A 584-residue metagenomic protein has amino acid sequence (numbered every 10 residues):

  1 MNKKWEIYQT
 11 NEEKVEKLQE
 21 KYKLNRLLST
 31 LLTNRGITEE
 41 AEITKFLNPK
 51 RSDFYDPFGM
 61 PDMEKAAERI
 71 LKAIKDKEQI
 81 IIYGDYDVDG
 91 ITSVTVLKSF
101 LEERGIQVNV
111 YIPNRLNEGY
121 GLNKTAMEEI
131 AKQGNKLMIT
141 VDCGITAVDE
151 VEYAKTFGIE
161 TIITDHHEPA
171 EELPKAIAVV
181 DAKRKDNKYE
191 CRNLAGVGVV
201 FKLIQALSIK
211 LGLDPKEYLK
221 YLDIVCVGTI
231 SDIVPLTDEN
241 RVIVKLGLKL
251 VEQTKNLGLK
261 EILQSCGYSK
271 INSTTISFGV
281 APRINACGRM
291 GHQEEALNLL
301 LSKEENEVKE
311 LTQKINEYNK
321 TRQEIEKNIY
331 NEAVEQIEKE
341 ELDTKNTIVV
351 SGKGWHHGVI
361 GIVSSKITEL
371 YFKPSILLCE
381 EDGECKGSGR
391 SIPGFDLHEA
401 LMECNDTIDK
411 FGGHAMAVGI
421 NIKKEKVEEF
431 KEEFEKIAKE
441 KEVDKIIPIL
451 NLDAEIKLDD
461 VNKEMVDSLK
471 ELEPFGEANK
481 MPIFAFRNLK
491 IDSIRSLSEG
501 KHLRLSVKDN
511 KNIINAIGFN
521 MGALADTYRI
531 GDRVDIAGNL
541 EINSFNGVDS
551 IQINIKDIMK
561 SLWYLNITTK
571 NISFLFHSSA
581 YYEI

Functional and structural regions predicted by a protein language model:
N2, Y8-L137, F157, S208-E432 (+4 more regions): Hydrophobic helix-and-loop "lid/oligomerization" segment in the mid-to-C-terminal part of catalytic domains
K72, E168-D181, V507-N512: Acidic-glycine-rich active-site phosphate/pyrophosphate-binding loop
K72-E78, E307-L311, N319-V350, E403-I567 (+1 more regions): Mid-to-C-terminal polyanion-binding domains and interfaces
V96, P174-L213, Y218-I230: Short alpha-helices
Y111, V141, T164-H166, V180-A182 (+1 more regions): Generic beta-sheet signal
L116-E118, A147, H167-E172, D186-N187 (+2 more regions): Short gly/pro/ser/thr-enriched loop/turn and capping motifs at secondary-structure boundaries
C143-K155: Active-site core of PLP-dependent enzymes with the aminotransferase class I/II
Y564, F574-F576, Y581-Y582: Aromatic (phenylalanine/tyrosine) cluster motif
